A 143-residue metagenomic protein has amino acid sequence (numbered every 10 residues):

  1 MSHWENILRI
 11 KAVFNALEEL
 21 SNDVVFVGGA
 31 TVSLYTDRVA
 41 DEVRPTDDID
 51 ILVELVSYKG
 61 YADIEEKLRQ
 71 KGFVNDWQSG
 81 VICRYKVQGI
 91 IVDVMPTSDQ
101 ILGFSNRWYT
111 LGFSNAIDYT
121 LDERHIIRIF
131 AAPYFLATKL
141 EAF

Functional and structural regions predicted by a protein language model:
M1-F143: Compositionally biased terminal segments of proteins
